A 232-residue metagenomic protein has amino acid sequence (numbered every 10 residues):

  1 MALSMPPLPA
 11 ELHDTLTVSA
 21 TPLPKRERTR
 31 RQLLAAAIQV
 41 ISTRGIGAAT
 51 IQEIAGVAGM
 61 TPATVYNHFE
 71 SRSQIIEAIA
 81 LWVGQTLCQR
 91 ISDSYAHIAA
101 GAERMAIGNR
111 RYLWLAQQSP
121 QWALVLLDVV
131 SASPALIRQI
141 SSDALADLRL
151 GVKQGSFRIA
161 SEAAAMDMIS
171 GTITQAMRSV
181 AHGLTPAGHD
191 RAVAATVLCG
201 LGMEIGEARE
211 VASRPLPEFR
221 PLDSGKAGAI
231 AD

Functional and structural regions predicted by a protein language model:
M1-R44, I51-V57, Q74-E77: Basic, helix-initiating cap at the start of DNA-binding domains
M1-T17, A146-Q154, H182-D232: C-terminal peripheral helix-coil segments that are non-catalytic and often amphipathic
R28-Q39, T43, V57, Q74-H97 (+5 more regions): Alpha-helical structural segments
G47-A48, H68: Flexible coil/turn residues that form the inter-helical turn or adjacent wing/linker of helix-turn-helix
A58-F69: Short hydrophobic/aromatic patch on the recognition helix
C88, S92, I107, V129-R178: Amphipathic alpha-helical packing segments from all-alpha helical-bundle domains
D93-S94, R110-Q117, V152, T196-G202: Helix-loop "lid/cap" segments that line or gate small-molecule binding pockets
R110-P134, S141-R149, R209-L216: Amphipathic alpha-helical segments used for helix-helix packing
